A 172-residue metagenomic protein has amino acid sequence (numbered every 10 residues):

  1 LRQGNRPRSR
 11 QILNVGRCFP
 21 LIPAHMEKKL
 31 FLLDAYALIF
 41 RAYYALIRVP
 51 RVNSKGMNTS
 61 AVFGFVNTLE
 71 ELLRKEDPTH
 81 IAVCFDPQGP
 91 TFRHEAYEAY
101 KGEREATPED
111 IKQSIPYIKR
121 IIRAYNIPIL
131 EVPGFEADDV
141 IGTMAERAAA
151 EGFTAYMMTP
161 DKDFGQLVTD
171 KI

Functional and structural regions predicted by a protein language model:
Q3, Q11-I12: Charged/polar low-complexity intrinsically disordered segments
L21-I22: Short, positively charged and aromatic/hydrophobic N-terminal segments
M26-M158, K162-I172: Noncatalytic, basic helical substrate-engagement surface that gates or grips nucleic-acid strands
